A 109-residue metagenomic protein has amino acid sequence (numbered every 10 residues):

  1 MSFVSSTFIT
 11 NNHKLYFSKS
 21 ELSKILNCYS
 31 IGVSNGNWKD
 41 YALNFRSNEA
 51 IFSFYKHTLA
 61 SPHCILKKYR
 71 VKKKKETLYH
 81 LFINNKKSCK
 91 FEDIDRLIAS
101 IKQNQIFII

Functional and structural regions predicted by a protein language model:
S2-A50: Negatively charged, low-complexity tracts enriched in Asp/Glu with abundant Ser/Thr
S2-T10, L22-I25, L59-K87, I94 (+1 more regions): Short aromatic-glycine-(Arg/Gly/Cys) micro-motifs in beta-strand/loop hairpins
L15, K87-K90: Intrinsic-disorder-associated interaction segments
N37-W38, S88-C89, I101: Extended interaction-bearing regions that mediate binding to partners or small molecules
S47-A50, H57-P62: Short, charged/polar surface micro-motifs in flexible loops or helix N-caps
A50-F52, Y79: Hydrophobic residues embedded in beta-strands of well-ordered beta-sheets
F91-I109: Well-ordered alpha/beta subsegment
